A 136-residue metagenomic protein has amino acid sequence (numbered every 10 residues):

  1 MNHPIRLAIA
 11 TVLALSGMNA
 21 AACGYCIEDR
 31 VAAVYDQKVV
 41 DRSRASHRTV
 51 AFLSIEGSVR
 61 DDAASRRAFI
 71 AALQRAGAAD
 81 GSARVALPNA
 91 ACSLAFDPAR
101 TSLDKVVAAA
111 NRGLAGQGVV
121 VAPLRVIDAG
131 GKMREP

Functional and structural regions predicted by a protein language model:
M1-I9: Bacterial N-terminal signal peptides that target proteins for export
G17-N19: N-terminal signal peptide c-region/cleavage motif recognized by signal peptidases
C23-K38: Short N-terminal segments immediately surrounding and downstream of signal-peptide cleavage
V39-V59: Short glycine-/aliphatic-rich beta-strand segments at the starts of folded cytosolic domains
S65-Q74, K105-L114: Short amphipathic alpha-helices in soluble, non-transmembrane regions that often serve as interface/regulatory elements
A86-F96: Surface-exposed aromatic
F96-D104: Helix N-cap motif at beta-to-alpha junctions
G113-P136: Conserved short beta-strand edge segments in small beta-sheet-based binding/regulatory domains
